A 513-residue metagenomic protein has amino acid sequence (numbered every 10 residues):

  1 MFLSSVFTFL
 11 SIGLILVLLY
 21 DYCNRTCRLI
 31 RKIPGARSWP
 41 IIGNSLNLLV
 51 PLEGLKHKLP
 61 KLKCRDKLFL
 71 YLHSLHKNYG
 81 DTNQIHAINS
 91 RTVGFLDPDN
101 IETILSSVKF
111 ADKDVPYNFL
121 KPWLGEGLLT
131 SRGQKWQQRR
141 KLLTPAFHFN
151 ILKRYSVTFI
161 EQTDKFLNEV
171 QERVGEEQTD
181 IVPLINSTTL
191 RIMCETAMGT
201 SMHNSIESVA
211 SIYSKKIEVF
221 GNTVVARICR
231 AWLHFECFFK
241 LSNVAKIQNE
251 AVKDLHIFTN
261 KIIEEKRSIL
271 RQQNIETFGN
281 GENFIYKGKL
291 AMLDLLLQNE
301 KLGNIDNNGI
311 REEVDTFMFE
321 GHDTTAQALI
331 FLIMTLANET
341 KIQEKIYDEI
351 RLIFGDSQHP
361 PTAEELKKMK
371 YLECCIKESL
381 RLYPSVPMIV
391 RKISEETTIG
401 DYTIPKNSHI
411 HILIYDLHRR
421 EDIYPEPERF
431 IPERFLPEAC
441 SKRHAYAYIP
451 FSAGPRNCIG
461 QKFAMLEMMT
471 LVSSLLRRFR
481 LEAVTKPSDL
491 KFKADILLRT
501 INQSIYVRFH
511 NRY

Functional and structural regions predicted by a protein language model:
M1-I15, I30, H86-V93, N150-E161 (+7 more regions): Cytochrome P450
F2-Q138, K153, V157-E169, I247 (+2 more regions): N-terminal membrane-proximal hinge/A-helix region immediately C-terminal to the signal-anchor transmembrane segment
L49-G80, I257, K261, P361-G400 (+2 more regions): Conserved cytochrome P450 K-helix E-x-x-R motif and the immediately C-terminal K′/meander segment
P145, E320, G400, P437-M468 (+1 more regions): Cytochrome P450 heme-thiolate "Cys pocket" and heme-binding signature region
H148, N222, I228, E250-A328 (+3 more regions): Conserved cytochrome P450 catalytic core segment spanning the I/J/K helices
T189, M193, A197-M198, A251-N260 (+6 more regions): Central I-helix of cytochrome P450 enzymes
T340-I342, Q461-R499: Cytochrome P450 heme-binding "Cys pocket" and the immediately downstream C-terminal segment
I412-A439: Conserved cytochrome P450 K-helix/beta-meander segment immediately N-terminal to the heme-binding cysteine loop
